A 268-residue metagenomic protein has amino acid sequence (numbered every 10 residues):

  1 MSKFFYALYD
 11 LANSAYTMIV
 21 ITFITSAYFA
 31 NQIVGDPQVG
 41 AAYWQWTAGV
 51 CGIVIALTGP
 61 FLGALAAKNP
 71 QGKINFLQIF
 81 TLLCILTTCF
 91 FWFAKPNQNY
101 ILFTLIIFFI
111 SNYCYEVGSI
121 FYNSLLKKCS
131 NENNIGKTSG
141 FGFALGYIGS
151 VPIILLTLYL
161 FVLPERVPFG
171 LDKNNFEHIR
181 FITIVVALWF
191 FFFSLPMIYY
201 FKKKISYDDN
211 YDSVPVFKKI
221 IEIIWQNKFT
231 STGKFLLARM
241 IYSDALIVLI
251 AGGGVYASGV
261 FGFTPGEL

Functional and structural regions predicted by a protein language model:
K3, K202-L237, V260: Juxtamembrane intracellular "pre-TM" segments in multi-pass secondary transporters
M18-A41, A251-L268: Short amphipathic helix-loop junctions that connect adjacent transmembrane helices in Major Facilitator Superfamily/SLC
W44-A66, L86, I154: Central cavity-lining transmembrane alpha-helices of secondary-active solute carriers, predominantly the Major
A66-L83: Cytoplasmic membrane-interface "Motif A"-like loop-to-helix N-cap segments of 12-TM Major Facilitator Superfamily
T87-F90, A94, Q98-G118, I241: Hydrophobic core of transmembrane alpha-helices in multi-pass small-molecule transporters, especially MFS/SLC-type
I107, Y113-A144: Cytoplasmic helix-loop-helix junction between adjacent transmembrane helices in 12-TM secondary transporters
S139-F161: Glycine-rich segments within core transmembrane alpha-helices of 12-TM secondary carriers
I153-R166, A187-S206: C-terminal membrane-cytosol helix-exit motif in multi-pass small-molecule transporters
